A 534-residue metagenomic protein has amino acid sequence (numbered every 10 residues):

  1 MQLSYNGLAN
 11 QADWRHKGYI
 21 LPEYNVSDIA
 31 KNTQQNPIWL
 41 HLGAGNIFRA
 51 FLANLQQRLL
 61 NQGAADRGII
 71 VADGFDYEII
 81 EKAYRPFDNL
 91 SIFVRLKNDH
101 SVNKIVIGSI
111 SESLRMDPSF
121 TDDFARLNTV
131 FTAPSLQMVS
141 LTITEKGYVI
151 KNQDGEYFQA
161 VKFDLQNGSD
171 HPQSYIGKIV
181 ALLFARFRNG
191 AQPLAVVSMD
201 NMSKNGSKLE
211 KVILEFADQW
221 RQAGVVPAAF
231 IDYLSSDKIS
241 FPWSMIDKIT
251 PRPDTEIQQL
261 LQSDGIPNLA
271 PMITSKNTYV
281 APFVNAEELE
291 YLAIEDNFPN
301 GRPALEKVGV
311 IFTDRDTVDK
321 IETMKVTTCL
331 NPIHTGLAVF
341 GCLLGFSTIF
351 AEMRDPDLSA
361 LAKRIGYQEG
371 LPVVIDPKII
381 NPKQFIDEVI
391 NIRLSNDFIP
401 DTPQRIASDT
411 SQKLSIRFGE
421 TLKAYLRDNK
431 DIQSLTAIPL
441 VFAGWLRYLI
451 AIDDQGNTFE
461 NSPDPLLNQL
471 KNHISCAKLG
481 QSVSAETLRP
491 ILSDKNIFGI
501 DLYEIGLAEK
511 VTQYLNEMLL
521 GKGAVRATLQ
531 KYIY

Functional and structural regions predicted by a protein language model:
M1-L42, N46-Y534: Substrate/ligand-engaging "lid" and interaction regions
